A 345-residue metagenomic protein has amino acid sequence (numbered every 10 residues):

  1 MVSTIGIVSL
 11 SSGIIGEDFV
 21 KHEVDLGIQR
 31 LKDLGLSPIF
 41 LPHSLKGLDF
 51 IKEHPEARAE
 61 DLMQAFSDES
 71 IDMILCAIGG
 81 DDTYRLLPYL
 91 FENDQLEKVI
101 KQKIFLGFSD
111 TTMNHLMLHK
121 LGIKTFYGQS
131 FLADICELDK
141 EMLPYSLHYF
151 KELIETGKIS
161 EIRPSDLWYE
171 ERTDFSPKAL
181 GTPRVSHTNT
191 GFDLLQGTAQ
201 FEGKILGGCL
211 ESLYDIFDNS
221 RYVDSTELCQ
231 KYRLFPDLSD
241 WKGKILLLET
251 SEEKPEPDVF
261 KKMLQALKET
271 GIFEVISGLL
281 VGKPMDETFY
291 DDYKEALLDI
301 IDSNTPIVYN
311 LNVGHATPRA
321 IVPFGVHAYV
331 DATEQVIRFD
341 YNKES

Functional and structural regions predicted by a protein language model:
M1-S70: ATP/NTP phosphate-donor binding region
I7, I74, D110, L213 (+2 more regions): Buried hydrophobic positions in well-ordered alpha/beta secondary-structure cores of metabolic enzymes
K21-V24, P55-A59, E92, F260-A266 (+1 more regions): Charged helix-capping and loop-helix junction motifs
S67-F91: Long, hydrophobic/aromatic-enriched structural stretches that serve as scaffold segments
E92-K120, K124-A133, P306-I307: Short, acidic/small-residue loops that bind anionic groups at enzyme active sites
K124-E211: Conserved anion/nucleotide-ligand pocket segment
D218-Y290: Internal helical hairpin/lid segments
Q265-E274, G278-S345: ATP/nucleoside-binding phosphotransfer catalytic cores, i.e., glycine-rich phosphate-binding loops
